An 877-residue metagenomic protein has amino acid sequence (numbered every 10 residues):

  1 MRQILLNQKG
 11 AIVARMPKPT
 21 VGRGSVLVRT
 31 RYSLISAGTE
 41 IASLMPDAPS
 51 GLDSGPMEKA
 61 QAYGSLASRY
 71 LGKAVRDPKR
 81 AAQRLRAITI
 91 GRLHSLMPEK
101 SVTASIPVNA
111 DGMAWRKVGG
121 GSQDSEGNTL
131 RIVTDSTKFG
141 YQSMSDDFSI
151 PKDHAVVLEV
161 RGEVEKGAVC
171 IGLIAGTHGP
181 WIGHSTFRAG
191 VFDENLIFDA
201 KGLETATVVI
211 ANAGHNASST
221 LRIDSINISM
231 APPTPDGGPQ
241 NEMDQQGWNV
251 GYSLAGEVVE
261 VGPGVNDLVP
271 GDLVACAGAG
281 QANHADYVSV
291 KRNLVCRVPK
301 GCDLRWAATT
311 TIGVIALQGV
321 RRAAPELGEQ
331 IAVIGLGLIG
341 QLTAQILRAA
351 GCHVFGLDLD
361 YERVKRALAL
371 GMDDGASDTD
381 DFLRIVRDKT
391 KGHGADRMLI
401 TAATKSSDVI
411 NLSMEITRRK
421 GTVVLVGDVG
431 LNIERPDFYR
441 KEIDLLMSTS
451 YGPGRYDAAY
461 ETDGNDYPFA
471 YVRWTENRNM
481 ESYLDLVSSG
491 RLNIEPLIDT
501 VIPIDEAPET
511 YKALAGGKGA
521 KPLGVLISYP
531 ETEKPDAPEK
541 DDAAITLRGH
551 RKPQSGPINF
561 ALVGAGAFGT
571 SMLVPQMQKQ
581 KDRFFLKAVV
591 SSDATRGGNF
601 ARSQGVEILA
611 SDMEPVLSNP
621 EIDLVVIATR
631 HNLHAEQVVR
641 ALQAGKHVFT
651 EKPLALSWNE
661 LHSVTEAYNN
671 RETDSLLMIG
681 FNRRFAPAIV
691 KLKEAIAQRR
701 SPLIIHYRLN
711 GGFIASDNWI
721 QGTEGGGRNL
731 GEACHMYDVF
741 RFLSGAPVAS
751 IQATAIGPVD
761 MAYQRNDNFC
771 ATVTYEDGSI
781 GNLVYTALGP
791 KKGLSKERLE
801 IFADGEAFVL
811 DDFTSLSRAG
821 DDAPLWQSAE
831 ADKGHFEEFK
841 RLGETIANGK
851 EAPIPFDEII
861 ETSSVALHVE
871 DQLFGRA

Functional and structural regions predicted by a protein language model:
L71-P98, P239, D244, S253-G280: A glycine-/small-residue-rich N-terminal strand-loop-strand element that serves as the cofactor-binding glycine loop
D303-D380, R384: Mid-domain Rossmann-like dinucleotide-binding core that forms the NAD(H)/NADP(H) cofactor-binding site
R418, L624, A635-F681: Beta-strand-loop-alpha-helix segment that lines the small-molecule cofactor/substrate pocket of alpha/beta enzymes
R440, L547-N559, M761-N766, E776-F839 (+1 more regions): NAD(P)-dinucleotide binding in Rossmann-like oxidoreductases
I443, G454-Y471, V487, D674-L676 (+2 more regions): Predominantly a Rossmann-like dinucleotide-binding segment in NAD(P)-dependent oxidoreductases
D499, I504-P508, A715-I780, T786-L794 (+1 more regions): Rossmann-like dinucleotide-binding domain that binds NAD(P)(H)
K512-L523, I527-S528, K534-P553, L624 (+2 more regions): C-terminal helix-rich "cap/oligomerization" subdomain common to oxidoreductases
A537-Q604: N-terminal Rossmann-like dinucleotide-binding module
